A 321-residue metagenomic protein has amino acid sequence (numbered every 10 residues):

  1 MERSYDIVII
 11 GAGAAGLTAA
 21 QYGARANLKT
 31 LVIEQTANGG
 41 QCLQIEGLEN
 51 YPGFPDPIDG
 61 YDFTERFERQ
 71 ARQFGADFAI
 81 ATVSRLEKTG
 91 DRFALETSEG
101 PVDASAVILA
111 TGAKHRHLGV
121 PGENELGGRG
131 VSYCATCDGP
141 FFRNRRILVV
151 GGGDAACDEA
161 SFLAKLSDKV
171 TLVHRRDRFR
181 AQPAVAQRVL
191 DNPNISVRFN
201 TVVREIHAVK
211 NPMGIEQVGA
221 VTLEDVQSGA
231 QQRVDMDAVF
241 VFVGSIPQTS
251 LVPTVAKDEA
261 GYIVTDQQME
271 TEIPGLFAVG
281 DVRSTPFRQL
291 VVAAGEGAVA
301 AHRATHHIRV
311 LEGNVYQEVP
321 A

Functional and structural regions predicted by a protein language model:
S4-D6, I80, E99, R143-R145 (+2 more regions): Phosphate-coordination loops involved in phosphoryl transfer and adenosine-cofactor binding
Y5-F74, R145, C157-P183: Beta1-alpha1 glycine-rich phosphate/pyrophosphate-binding loop at the start of Rossmann-like nucleotide-binding domains
G13-A14, A37, A113-H115, D154-A155 (+2 more regions): Residue-level detector of alpha-helix initiation sites
A71-T97, P101-D103, K165-Q267, H306-A321: A Rossmann-like FAD-binding core segment of flavoenzymes
F78-P140: Glycine/small-residue-rich loop that forms an oxyanion/phosphate-binding "nest" at active or ligand-binding sites
H117-L118, C157-D158, R180, Q231 (+2 more regions): Glycine/Thr-rich phosphate-binding loops of Rossmann-like dinucleotide-binding domains
G119, N124-F141, V241-V292, E296 (+1 more regions): FAD-site-proximal beta/loop scaffold in flavoenzymes
